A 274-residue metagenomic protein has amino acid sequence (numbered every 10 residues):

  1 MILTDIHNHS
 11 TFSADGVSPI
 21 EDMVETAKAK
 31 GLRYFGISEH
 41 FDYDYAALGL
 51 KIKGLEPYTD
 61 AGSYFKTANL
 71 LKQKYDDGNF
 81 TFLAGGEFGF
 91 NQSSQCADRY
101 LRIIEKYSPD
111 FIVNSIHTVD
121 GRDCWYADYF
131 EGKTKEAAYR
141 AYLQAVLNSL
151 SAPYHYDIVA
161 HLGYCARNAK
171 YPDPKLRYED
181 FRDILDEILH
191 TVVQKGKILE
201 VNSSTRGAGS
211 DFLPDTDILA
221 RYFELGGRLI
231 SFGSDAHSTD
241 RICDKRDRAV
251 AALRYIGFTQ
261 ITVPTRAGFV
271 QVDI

Functional and structural regions predicted by a protein language model:
M1-Q95, K106, N168-E179, S238-D244 (+1 more regions): An N-terminally biased module of ancient metal coordination in phosphate/nucleic-acid-related enzymes
M1-S10, I20, E25, G31 (+3 more regions): Charged catalytic cores and adjacent phosphate/nucleic-acid-binding surfaces used for phosphate/nucleic-acid chemistry
T4-N8, F35-I37, F82-G86, I112-N114 (+3 more regions): Hydrophobic faces of well-ordered beta-strands that scaffold small-molecule active sites in alpha/beta enzyme cores
H40, H117, Y164, S204 (+1 more regions): Flexible loop residues that form catalytic and substrate-binding hotspots at small-molecule/glycan-binding clefts
P57-Q194: Extended substrate/RNA-proximal surfaces in nucleic-acid metabolism proteins
